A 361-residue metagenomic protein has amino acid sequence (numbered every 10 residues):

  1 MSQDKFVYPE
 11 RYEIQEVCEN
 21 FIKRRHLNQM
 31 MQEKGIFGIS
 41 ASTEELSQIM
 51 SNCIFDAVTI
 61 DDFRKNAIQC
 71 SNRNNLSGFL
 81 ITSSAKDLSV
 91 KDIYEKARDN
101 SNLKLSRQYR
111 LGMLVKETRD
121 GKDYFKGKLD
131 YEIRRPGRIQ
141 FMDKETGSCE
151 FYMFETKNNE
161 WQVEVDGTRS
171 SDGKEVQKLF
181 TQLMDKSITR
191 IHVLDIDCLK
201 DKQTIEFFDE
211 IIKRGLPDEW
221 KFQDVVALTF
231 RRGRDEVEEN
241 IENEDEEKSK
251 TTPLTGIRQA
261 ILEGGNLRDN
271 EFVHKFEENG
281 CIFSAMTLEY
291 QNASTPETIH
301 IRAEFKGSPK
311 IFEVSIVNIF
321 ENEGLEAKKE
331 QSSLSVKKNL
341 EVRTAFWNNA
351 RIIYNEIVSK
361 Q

Functional and structural regions predicted by a protein language model:
M1-Q361: Intrinsically disordered, low-complexity, charge-rich terminal extensions of nucleic-acid-associated complexes
